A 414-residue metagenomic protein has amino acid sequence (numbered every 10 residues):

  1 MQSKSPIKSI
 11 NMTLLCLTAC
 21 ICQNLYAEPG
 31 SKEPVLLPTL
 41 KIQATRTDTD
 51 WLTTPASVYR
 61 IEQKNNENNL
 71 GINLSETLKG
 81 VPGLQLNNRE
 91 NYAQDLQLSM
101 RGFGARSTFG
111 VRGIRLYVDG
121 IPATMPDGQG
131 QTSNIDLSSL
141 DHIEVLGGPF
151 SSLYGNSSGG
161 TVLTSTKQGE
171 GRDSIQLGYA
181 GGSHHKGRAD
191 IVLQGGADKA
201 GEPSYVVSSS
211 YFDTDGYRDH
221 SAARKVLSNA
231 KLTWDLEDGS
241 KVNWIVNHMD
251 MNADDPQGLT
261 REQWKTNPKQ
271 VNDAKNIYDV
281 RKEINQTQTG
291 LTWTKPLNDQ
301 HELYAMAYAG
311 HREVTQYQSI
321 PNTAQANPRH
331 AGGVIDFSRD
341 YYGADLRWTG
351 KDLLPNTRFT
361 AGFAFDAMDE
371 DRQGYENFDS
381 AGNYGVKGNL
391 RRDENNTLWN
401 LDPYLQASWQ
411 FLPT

Functional and structural regions predicted by a protein language model:
P38, L96, G160, D173-I175 (+5 more regions): Hydrophobic, lipid-facing positions within transmembrane beta-strands of outer-membrane proteins
P38-N69, D95-S99, I114, N229: N-terminal periplasmic "start-of-domain" segments of outer-membrane beta-barrel proteins
K79-I121: Extracytoplasmic beta-strand/coil segments of soluble accessory domains associated with Gram-negative outer-membrane
G113-I114, I121-G147: Short acidic/polar hinge/loop motifs at secondary-structure boundaries that mediate gating or recognition
D127, S174-Y179, D213-R218, R224-N229 (+5 more regions): Extracellular loop and loop/strand-boundary signature of outer-membrane beta-barrel proteins
I135-Q176: A beta-strand signature from Gram-negative outer-membrane beta-barrel systems, especially the internal plug domain
Q176, G181-D213, R218-P256, R281-L297 (+1 more regions): Transmembrane beta-barrel wall of Gram-negative outer-membrane proteins
K241-N247, E283-T414: Face-selective signature of the C-terminal outer-membrane beta-barrel domain
